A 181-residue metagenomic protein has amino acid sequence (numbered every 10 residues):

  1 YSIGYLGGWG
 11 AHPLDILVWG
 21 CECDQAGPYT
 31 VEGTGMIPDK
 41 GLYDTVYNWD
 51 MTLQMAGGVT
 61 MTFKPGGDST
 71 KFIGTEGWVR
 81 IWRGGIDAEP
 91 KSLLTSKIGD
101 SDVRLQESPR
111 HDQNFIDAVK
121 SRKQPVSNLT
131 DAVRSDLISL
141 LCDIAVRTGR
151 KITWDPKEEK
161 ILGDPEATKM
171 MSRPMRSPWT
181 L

Functional and structural regions predicted by a protein language model:
Y1-G57: Rossmann-like dinucleotide-binding domain that binds NAD(P)(H)
Y1-G7, G35-K40, I98-L105, A118-D131: Active-site rim elements
G4-G7, A11-V18, P109-Q113, T130-L140: A structural signal for well-ordered alpha-helical segments within the folded catalytic domains of diverse enzymes
I16-E22, N114-A118, I144: Residue-level signal for well-ordered alpha-helical scaffold segments within enzymatic catalytic domains
C23-G33, T60-F63, V79-W82, Q124-N128 (+1 more regions): Acidic/polar loop patches that form or flank catalytic/metal-binding clefts of enzymes that bind anionic ligands
M36, G66-D68, K157: An acidic- and aromatic-residue-enriched active-site/binding cleft used to recognize and process polar
G41-L42, W49-R110: NAD(P)-dinucleotide binding in Rossmann-like oxidoreductases
D44, D117-L181: C-terminal helix-rich "cap/oligomerization" subdomain common to oxidoreductases
